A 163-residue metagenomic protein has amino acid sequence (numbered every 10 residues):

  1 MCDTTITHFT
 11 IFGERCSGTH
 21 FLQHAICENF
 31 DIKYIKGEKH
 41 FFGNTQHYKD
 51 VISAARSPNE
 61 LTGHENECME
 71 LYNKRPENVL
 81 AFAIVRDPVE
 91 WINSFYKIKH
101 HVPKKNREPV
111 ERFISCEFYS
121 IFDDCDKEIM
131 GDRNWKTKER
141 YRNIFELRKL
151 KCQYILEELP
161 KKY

Functional and structural regions predicted by a protein language model:
M1-R112, R140-P160: PAPS-dependent sulfotransferase catalytic domain
V102-T137: A solvent-exposed, charged loop/short amphipathic helix patch at secondary-structure junctions
